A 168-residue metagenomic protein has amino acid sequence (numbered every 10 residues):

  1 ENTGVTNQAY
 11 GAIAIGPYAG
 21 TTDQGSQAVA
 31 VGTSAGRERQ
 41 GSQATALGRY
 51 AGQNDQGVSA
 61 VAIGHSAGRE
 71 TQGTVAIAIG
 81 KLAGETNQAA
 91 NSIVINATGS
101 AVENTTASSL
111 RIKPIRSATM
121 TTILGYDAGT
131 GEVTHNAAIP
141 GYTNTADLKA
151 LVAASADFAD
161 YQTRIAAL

Functional and structural regions predicted by a protein language model:
E1-A137: Glycine- and small/polar-enriched repetitive beta-structure motifs of secreted/surface proteins
A138-A167: Fibrous stalk/shaft segments of extracellular and virion attachment machinery
